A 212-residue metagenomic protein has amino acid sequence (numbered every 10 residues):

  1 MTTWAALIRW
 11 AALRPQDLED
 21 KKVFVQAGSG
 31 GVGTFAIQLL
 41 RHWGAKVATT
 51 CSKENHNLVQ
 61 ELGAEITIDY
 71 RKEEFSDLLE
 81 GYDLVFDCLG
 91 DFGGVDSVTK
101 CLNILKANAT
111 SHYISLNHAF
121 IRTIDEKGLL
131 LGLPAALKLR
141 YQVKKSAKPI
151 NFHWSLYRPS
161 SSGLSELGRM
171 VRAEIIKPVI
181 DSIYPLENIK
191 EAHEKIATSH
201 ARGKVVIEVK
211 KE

Functional and structural regions predicted by a protein language model:
M1-E212: Terminal helix/beta-alpha structural elements that buttress the NAD(P)+-binding lobe
